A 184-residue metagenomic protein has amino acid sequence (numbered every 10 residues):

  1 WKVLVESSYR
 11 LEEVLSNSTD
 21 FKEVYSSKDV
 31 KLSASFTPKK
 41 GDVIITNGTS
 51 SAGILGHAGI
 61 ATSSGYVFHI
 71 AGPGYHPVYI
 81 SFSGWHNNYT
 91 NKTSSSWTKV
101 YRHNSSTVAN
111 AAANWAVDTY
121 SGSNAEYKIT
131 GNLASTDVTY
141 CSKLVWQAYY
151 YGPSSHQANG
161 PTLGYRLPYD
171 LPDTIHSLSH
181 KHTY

Functional and structural regions predicted by a protein language model:
W1, V5, R10-L11, D20 (+3 more regions): Short, solvent-exposed coil/turn linker segments
V3-N17, F21, N132-Y184: Activation targets extended, charge/polar-rich intrinsically disordered C-terminal tails
N17-T37: Mixed-charge, Lys/Arg-rich low-complexity intrinsically disordered regions
Y25, K31, I45-G48, S105-A109 (+1 more regions): Short, structured coil/loop segments at alpha-helix boundaries
S35, F82-T90, S106-N114, D118-N124 (+2 more regions): Post-signal peptide N-terminal regions of Sec-secreted extracellular proteins
F36-Y101, E126-T136: Glycine-rich catalytic cores of cysteine/serine-nucleophile enzymes that process amide/ester linkages in cell-envelope
G41-I44, G59, A116, V145 (+1 more regions): Residue-level preference for non-acidic, small/hydrophobic
S94-Y150: Long, low-complexity intrinsically disordered regions
